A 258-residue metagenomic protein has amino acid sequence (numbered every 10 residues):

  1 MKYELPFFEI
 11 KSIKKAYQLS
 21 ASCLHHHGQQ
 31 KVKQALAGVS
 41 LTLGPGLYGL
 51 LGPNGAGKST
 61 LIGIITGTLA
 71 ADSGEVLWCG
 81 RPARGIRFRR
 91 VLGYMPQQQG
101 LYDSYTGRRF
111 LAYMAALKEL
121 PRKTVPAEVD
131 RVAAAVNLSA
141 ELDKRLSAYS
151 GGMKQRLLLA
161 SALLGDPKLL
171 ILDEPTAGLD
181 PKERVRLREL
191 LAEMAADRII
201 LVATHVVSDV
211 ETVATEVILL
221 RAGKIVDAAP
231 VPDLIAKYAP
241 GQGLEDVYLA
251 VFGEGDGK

Functional and structural regions predicted by a protein language model:
F8, Q34-L36, R89: Conserved structural motif at the start of ABC-family nucleotide-binding domains
T66: Helix-to-loop junction immediately C-terminal to a conserved catalytic motif
G74-F88: Conserved ABC transporter NBD signature motif
A112, A116, K123-E141: Conserved ABC ATPase "signature" region
L164-K168: A short, proline-enriched helix->beta-strand linker immediately N-terminal to the Walker B motif in ABC-type P-loop
L170-E174: Catalytic Walker B motif of ABC-type/P-loop ATPase nucleotide-binding domains
